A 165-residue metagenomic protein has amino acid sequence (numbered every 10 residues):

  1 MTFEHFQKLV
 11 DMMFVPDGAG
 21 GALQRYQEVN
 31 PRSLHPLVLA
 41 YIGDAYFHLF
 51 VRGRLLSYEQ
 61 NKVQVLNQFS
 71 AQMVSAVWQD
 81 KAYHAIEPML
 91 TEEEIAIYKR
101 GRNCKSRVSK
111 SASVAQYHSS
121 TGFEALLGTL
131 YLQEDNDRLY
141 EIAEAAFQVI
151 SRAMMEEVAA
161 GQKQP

Functional and structural regions predicted by a protein language model:
M1-P165: Double-stranded RNA-binding/processing signature
